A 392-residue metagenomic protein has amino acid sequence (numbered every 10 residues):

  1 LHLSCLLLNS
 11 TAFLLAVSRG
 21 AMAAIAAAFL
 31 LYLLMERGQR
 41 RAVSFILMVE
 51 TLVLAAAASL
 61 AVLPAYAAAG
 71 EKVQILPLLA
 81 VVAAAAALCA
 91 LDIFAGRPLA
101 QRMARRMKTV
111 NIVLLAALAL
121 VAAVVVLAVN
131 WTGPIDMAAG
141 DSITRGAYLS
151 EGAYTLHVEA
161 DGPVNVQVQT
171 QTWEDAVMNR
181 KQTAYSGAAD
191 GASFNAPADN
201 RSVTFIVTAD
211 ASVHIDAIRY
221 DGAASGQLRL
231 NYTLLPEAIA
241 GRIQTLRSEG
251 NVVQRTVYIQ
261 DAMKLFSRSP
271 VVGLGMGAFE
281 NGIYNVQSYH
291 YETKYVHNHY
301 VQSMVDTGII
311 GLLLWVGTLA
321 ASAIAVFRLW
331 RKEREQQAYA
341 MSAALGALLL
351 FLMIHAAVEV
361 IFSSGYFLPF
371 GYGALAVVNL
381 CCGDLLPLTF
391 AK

Functional and structural regions predicted by a protein language model:
L1, I310-E333: Hydrophobic, aromatic-rich transmembrane alpha-helices and their immediate juxtamembrane boundary segments
C5-A16, F351-A357: Membrane-interface alpha helices of multi-pass inner-membrane proteins
L8, A12-L31: Helix-loop-helix hairpins in multi-pass membrane proteins, especially solute transporters
A24-E36, R41-R97, T318, A325 (+1 more regions): Transmembrane alpha-helices of multi-pass inner-membrane enzymes
P64-T109, A128-Q260, Y284: Flexible juxtamembrane loops connecting transmembrane helices in multi-pass membrane enzymes that build or modify
R105-N130, K392: Internal/C-terminal transmembrane anchor helices
P236-T293, S303, T307-L314: TM-adjacent membrane-interface loops and short helices in multi-pass inner/ER membrane proteins
